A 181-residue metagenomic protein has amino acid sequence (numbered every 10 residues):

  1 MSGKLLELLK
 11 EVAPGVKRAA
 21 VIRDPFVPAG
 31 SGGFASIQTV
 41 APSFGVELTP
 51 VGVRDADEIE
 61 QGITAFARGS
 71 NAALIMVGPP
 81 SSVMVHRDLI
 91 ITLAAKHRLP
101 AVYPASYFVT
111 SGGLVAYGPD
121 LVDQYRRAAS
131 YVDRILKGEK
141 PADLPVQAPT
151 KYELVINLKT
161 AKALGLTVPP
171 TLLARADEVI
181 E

Functional and structural regions predicted by a protein language model:
M1-E181: Short hydrophobic alpha-helices and adjacent helix-cap/hinge residues
